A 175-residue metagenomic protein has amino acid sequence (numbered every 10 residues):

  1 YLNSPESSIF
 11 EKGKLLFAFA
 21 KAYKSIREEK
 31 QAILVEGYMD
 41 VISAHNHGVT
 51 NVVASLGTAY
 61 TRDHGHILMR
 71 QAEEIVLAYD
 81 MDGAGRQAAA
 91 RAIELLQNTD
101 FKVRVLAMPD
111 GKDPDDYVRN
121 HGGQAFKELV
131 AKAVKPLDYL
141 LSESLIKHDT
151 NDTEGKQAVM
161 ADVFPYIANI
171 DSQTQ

Functional and structural regions predicted by a protein language model:
Y1-Q71, I75, A88-A89: Phosphate-handling DNA/RNA-contact segment within nucleic-acid enzymes
A18, M39-D40, M81-A88, L129 (+1 more regions): Generic hydrophobic secondary-structure packing signal
K24, E94, P165-A168: Surface-exposed alpha-helical segments enriched in charged/polar residues
R27, T58-K112, Y117-G123: Conserved catalytic cores of soluble enzyme domains, especially glycine-rich substrate-binding beta-alpha loops
V35, Y79-D80, I170: Conserved residues at beta->alpha junctions
S43, G65, E73, A89 (+3 more regions): Short, surface-exposed, charged/polar-biased interaction segments
D100-T174: C-terminal or mid-to-C-terminal helical accessory/interaction module adjacent to the motor/catalytic core
